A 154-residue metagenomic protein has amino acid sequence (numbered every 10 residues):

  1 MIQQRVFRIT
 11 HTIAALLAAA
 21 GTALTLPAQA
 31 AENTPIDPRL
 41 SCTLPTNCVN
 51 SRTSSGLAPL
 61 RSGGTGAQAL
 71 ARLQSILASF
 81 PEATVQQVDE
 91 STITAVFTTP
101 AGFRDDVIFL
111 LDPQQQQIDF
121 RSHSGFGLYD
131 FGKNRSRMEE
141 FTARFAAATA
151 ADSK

Functional and structural regions predicted by a protein language model:
I2-L16: Bacterial N-terminal signal peptides that target proteins for export
A19-L26: Hydrophobic h-region of N-terminal signal peptides that target proteins for export in Gram-negative bacteria
L26-K154: Ser/Thr-rich, low-complexity intrinsically disordered terminal regions
